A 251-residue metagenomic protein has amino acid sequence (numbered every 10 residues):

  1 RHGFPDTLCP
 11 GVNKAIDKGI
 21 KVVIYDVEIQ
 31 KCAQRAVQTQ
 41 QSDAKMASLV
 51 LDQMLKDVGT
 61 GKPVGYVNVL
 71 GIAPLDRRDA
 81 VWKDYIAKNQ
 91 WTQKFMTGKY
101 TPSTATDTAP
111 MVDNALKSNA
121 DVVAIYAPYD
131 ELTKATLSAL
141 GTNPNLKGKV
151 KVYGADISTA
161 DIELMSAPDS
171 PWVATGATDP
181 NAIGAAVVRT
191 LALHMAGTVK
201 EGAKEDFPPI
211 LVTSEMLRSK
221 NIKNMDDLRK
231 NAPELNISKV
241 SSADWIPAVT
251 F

Functional and structural regions predicted by a protein language model:
R1, K21-D26, Q38-Q40, K62-N68 (+4 more regions): Structural recognition of the beta-strand scaffold that forms the well-ordered cores of secreted hydrolase catalytic
R1-D17, W82, T101-L164: Hydrophobic alpha-helical
P10-K45, P63, T159-A167: Flexible loop/hinge segments that line or gate small-molecule binding clefts
G11-K18, Y25, Q53-G61, Y85-N89 (+5 more regions): Structured segments of extracytoplasmic/periplasmic soluble domains in secreted or envelope-associated proteins
Q38-V64, R77, A105-A109, I157-I162 (+1 more regions): Hydrophobic alpha-helical segments within soluble ligand-binding/sensing domains
S48-G98, L191, V199-I222: An alpha-beta-alpha
D76, Y85-K99, A124-Y129, L140-M195: Extracellular/periplasmic periplasmic-binding protein-like sensory domains
D179, V187-F251: Hinge/cleft segment of the Venus flytrap/periplasmic-binding protein
